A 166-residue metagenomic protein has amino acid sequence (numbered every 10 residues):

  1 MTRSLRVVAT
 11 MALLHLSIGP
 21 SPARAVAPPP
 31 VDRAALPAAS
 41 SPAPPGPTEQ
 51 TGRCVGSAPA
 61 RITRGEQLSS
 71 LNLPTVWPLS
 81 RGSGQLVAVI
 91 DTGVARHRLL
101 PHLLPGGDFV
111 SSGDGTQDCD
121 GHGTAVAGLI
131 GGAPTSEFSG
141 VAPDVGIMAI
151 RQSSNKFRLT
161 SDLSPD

Functional and structural regions predicted by a protein language model:
M1, P165-D166: Short intrinsically disordered, low-complexity coil segments enriched in acidic
M1-V8: Bacterial N-terminal signal peptides that target proteins for export
M11-Q85, R98-L99: Protease zymogen maturation seam
T75-V87, T92-P105, D114-S164: Subtilisin-like serine protease catalytic core
S111: N-terminal substrate-binding region of glycoside hydrolase catalytic domains
